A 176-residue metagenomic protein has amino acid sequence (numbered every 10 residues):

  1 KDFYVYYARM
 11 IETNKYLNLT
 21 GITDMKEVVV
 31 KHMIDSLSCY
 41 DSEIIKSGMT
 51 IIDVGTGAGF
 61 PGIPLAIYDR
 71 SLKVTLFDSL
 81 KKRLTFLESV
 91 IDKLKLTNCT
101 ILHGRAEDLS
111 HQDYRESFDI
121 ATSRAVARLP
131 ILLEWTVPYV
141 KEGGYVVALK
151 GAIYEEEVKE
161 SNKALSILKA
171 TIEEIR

Functional and structural regions predicted by a protein language model:
D2-I52, T85-L102: Class I SAM-dependent transferase core
M10, L65, K150: Residue-level signal for inorganic ion chemistry
I52-V54, I120: Conserved beta-strand elements of the Class I
G55-G57, K81: Short, glycine/charge-rich beta-strand/loop segments that flank catalytic centers and engage negatively charged groups
A58-S71: Conserved SAM-binding loop of SAM-dependent methyltransferases across substrates and taxa, primarily the Class I
L72-T75, S79-R176: S-adenosylmethionine
